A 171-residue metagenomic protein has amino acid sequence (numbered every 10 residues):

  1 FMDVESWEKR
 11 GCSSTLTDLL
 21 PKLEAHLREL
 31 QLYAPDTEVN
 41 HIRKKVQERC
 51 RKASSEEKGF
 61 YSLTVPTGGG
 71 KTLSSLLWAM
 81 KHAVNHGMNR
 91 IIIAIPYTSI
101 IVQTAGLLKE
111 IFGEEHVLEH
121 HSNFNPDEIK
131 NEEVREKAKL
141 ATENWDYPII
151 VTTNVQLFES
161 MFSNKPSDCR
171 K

Functional and structural regions predicted by a protein language model:
F1-K171: N-terminal helicase ATP-binding lobe
